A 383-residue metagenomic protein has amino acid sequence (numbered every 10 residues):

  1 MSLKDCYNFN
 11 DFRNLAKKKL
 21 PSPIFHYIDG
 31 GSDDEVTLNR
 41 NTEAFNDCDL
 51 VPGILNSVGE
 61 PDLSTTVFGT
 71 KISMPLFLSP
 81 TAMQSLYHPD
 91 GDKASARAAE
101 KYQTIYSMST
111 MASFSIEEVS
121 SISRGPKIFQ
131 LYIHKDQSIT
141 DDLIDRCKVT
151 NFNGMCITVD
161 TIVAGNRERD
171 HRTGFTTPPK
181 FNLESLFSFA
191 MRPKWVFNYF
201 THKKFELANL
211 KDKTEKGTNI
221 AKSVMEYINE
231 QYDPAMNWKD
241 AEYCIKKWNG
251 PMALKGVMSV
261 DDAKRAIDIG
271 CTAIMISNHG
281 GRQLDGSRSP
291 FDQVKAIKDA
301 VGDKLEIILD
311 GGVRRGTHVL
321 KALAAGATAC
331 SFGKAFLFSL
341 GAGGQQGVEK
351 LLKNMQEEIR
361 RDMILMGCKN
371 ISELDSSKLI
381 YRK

Functional and structural regions predicted by a protein language model:
M1-G69, P178-M236, S372-S376, I380: An N-cap/entry alpha-helix motif that binds or orients negatively charged groups
M1-N46, D292-L309, V313-K383: Alpha/beta catalytic cores of nucleotide-metabolism and tRNA/nucleoside-modifying enzymes
S32-D33, T110-F114, K135, M258 (+2 more regions): Short beta->alpha linker loops
D49, S64-T66, P75-S79, I105-S109 (+2 more regions): Short, conserved beta-strand segments within well-ordered enzyme catalytic domains that often line or immediately flank
I72-M111, I116: Glycine-rich active-site/cofactor-binding loop and its immediate structural neighborhood
F77-M83, P126-Y132, M225-Y227: Short, basic, glycine/proline-bearing loop/turn elements
M83, R97, I122, S138-L309 (+1 more regions): Alpha/beta enzyme core
E100-I122, P126-T140: A gly/proline- and charged-residue-enriched helix-loop-helix capping module
